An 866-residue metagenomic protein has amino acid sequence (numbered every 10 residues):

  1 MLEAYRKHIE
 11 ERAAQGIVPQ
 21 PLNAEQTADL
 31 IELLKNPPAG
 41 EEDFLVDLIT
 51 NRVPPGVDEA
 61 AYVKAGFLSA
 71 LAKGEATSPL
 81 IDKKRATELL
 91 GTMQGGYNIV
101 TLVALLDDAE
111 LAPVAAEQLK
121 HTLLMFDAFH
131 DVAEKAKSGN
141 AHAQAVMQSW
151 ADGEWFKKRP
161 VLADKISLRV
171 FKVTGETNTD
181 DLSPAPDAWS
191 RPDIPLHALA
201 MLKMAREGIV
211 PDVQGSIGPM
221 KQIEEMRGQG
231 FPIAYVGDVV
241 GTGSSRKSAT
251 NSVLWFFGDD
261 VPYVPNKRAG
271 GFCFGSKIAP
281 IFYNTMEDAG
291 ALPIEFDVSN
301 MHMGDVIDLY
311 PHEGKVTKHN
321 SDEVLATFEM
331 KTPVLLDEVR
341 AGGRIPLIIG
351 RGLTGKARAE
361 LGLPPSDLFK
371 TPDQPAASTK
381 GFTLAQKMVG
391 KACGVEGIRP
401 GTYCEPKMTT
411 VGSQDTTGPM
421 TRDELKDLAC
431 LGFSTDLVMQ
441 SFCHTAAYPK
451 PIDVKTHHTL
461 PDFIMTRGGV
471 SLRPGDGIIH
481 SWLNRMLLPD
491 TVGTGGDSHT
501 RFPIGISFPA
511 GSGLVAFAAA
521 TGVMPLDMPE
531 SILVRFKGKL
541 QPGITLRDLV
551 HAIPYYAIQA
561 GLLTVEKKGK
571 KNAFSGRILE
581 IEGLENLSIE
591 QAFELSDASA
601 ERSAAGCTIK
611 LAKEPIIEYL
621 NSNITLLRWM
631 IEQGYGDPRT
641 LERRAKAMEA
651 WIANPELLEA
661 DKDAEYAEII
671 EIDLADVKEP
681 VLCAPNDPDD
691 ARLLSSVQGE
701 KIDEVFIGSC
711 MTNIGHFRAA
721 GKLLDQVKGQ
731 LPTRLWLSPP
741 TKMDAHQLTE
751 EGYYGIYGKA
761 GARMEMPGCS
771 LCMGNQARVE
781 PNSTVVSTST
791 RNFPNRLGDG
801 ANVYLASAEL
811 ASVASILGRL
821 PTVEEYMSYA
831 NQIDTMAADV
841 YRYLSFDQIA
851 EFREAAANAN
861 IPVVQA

Functional and structural regions predicted by a protein language model:
L2-I31, N36, L335-I348: Amphipathic alpha-helical packing elements
I17-P21, P38-G40, V57, E75-S78: Charged, low-complexity interaction regions
A24-I31, P55-G74, Q94-L106, M125-A136: Amphipathic alpha-helical scaffolding segments comprising HEAT/armadillo-like alpha-solenoid repeats
E42, P79-K83, A112: Residue-level detector of extended alpha-helical repeat arrays and alpha-solenoid scaffolds
V46, K83-T87, V103, A116-K120: Hydrophobic core positions within HEAT/HEAT-like alpha-solenoid repeats
I49-V53, G91, K120: Structural signature of alpha-helical solenoid repeat scaffolds
L68-T87: Alpha-helical adaptor scaffolds
T92, N98, P113-A866: Fe-S-dependent hydro-lyases/dehydratases of central metabolism
